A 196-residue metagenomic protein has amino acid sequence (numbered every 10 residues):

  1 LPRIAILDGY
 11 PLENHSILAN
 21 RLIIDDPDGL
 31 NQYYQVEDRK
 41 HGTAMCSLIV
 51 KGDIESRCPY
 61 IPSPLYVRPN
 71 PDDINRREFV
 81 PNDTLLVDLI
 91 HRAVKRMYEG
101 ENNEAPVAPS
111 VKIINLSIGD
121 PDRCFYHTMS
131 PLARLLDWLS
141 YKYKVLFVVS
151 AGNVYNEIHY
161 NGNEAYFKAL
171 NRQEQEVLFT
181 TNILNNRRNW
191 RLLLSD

Functional and structural regions predicted by a protein language model:
L1-D26, Q32-L86, F125, K144 (+1 more regions): Subtilisin-like serine protease catalytic core
I74-L194: Substrate-binding/access-modulating region of protease and related hydrolase catalytic domains
